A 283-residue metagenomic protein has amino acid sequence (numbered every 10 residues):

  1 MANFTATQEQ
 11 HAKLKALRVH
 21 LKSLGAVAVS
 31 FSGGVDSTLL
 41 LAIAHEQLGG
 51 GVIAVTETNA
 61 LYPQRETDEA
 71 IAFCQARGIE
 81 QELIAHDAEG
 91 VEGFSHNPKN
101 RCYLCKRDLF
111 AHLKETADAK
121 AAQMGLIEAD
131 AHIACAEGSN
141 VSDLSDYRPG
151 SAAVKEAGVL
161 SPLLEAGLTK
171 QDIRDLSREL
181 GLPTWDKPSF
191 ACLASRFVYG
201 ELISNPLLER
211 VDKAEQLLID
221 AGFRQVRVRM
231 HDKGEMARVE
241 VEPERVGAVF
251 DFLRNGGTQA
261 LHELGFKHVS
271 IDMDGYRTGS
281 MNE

Functional and structural regions predicted by a protein language model:
A2-E179, D220, A237, N255-F266 (+1 more regions): ATP-dependent adenylation/nucleotidyltransferase module used to activate substrates
R148-E283: AMP-forming adenylation/ATP pyrophosphatase catalytic core
